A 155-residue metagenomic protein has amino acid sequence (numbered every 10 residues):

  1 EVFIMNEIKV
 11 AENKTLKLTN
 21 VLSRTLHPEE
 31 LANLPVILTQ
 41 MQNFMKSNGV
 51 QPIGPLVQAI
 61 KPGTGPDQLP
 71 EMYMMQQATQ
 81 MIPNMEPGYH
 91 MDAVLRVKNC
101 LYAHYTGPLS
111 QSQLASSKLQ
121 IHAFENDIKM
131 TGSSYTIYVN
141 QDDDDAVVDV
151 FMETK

Functional and structural regions predicted by a protein language model:
V2-K155: A solvent-exposed interaction/effector surface
